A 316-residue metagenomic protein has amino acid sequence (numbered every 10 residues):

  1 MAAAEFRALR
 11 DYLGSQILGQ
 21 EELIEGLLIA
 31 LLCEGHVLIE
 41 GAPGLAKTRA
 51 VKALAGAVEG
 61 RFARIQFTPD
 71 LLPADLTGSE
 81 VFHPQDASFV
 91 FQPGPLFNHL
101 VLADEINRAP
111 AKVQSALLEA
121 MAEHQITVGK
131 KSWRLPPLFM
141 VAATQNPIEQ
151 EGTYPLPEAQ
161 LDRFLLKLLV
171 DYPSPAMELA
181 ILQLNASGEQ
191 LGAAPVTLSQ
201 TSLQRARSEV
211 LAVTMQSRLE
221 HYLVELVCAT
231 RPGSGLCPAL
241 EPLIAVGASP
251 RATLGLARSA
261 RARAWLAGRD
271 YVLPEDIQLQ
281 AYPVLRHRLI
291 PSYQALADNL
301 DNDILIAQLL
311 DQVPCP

Functional and structural regions predicted by a protein language model:
A2-A3, Q16-I17, T153, K167-L240 (+4 more regions): Conserved C-terminal "switch" segment of AAA+ ATPases
A2-L45: Pre-Walker A (pre-P-loop) alpha-helix and adjacent loop at the N terminus of AAA/AAA+ ATPase modules, a conserved
G26-I29, F82-L102, K131: Conserved alpha-helical scaffold flanking the Walker A/P-loop in AAA+ ATPase domains
L31-T68: Walker A/P-loop
E40, R61-A74, K130-P137: Short beta-strand-centered segment that lines the nucleotide-binding/catalytic pocket of NTP-utilizing
G41, D104-E105, A116: Walker B catalytic acidic pair
H83-A87, E105, A109, V113 (+2 more regions): Canonical AAA+ ATPase core
S234-P316: C-terminal engagement/docking regions of AAA+ P-loop ATPases
